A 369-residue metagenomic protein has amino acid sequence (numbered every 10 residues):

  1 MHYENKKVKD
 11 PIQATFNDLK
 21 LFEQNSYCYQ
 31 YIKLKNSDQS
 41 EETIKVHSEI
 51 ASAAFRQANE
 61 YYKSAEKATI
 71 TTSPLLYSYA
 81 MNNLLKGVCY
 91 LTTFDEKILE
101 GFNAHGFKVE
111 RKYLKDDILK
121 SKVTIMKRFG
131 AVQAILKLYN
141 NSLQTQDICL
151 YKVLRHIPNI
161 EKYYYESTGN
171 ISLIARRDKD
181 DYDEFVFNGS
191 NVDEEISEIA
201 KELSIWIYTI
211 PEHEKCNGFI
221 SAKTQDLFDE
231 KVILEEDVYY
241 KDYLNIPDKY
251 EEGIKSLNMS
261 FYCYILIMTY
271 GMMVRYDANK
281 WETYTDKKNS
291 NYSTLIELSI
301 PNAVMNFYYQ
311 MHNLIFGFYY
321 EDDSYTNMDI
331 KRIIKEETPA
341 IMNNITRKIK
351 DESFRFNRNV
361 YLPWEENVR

Functional and structural regions predicted by a protein language model:
M1-R369: Terminal alpha-helical segments
